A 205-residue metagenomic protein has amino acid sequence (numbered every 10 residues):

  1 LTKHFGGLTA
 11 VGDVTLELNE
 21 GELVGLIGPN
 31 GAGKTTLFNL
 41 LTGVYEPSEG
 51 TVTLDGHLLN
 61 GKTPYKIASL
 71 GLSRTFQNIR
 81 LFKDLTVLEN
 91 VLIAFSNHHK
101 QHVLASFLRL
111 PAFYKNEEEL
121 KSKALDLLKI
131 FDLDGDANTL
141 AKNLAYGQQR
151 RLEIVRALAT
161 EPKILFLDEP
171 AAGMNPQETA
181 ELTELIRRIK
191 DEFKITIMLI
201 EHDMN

Functional and structural regions predicted by a protein language model:
L1-N205: Glycine-rich phosphate-binding loops of nucleotide-dependent enzymes
